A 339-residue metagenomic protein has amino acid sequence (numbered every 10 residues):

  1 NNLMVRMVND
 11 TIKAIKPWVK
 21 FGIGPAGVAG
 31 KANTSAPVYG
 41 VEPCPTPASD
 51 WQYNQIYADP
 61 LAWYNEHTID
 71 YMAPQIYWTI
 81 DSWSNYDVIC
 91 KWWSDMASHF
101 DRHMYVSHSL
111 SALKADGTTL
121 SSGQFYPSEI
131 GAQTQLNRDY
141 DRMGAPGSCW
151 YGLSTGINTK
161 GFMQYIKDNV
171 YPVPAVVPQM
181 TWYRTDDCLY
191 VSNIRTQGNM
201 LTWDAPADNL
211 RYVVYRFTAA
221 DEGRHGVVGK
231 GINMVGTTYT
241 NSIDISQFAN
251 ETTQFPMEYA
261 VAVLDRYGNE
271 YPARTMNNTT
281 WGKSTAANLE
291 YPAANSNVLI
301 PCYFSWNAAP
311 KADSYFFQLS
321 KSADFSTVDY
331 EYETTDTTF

Functional and structural regions predicted by a protein language model:
N2-P43, P47-T118: Glycoside hydrolase catalytic-domain groove-lining segments
Y57-W83, M96-W182: Substrate-binding cleft of secreted/luminal carbohydrate-active enzymes
R184-I194, G282-Y291: Proline-enriched interdomain boundary motifs that mark the N-terminal boundary and often initiate the first structured
G198-D208, I300-K311: Conserved aromatic anchor
D208-K230, A312-Y330: Extracellular low-complexity, O-glycosylation-prone stalks/linkers
N233-Y239, Y330-D336: Short beta-strand segments within Ig-like beta-sandwich modules, predominantly Fibronectin type-III
D244-E270: Beta-strand-rich modules
L264-T285: Extracellular fibronectin type III
